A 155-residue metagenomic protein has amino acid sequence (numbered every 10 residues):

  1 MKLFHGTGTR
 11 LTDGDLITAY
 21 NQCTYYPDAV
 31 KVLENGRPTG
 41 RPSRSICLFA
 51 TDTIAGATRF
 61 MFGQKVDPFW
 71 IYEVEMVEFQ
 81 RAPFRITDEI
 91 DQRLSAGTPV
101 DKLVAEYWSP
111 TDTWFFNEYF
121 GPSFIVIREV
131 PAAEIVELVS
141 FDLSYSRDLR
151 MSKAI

Functional and structural regions predicted by a protein language model:
M1-R44: ADP-ribose/NAD+-binding catalytic cleft of ART/PARP-like enzymes
K2, E73-E78: Ser/Thr- (and often Asn-) enriched beta-sheet segments in non-cytosolic proteins
G8-R10, R44-I46, A55-D67, M76-I155: Conserved NAD+-utilizing ADP-ribose enzyme module
T24-V30, Q64-E73: Cytochrome P450 catalytic domain signature, combining two hallmark sequence patches
A29-P38, T58, V74, V126: Generic hydrophobic, helix-prone segments enriched in Leu/Val/Ile
